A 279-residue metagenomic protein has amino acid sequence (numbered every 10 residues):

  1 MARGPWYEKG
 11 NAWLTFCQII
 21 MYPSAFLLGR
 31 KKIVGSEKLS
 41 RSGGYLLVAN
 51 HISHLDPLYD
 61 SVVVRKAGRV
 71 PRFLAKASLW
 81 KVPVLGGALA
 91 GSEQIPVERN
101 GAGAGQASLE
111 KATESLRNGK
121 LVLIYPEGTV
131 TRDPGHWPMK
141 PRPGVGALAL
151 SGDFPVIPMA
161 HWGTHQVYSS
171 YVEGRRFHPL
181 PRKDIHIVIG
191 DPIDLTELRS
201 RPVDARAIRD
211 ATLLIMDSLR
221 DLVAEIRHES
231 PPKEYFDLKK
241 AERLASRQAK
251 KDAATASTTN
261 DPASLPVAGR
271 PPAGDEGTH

Functional and structural regions predicted by a protein language model:
M1-G35, R41, P83-S92: A transmembrane-helix-recognition feature enriched in membrane-embedded lipid enzymes and envelope glyco-/phospholipid
A2-P5, Q106-H279: Non-catalytic C-terminal accessory region of glycerolipid acyltransferases and related lyso-lipid remodeling enzymes
I19, V34, Y59, V84 (+3 more regions): Short Gly/charged-rich anion-binding patches and loops
P23, E37-K38, R65, G86-G87 (+2 more regions): Short secondary-structure boundary/capping segments
F26, S40-A102: Catalytic core of membrane glycerolipid acyltransferases/transacylases, capturing the structured, soluble-facing
F26-I33, A104-Q106, Y168-Y171: Short gly/ser/thr-rich secondary-structure transition/capping motifs
G29, S78, A102-Q106, P138-M139: A conditional alpha-helix N-cap/helix-loop micro-motif detector
E37, A77, E98, A160 (+1 more regions): Residues at the C-termini of beta-strands that transition into short coil/loop
